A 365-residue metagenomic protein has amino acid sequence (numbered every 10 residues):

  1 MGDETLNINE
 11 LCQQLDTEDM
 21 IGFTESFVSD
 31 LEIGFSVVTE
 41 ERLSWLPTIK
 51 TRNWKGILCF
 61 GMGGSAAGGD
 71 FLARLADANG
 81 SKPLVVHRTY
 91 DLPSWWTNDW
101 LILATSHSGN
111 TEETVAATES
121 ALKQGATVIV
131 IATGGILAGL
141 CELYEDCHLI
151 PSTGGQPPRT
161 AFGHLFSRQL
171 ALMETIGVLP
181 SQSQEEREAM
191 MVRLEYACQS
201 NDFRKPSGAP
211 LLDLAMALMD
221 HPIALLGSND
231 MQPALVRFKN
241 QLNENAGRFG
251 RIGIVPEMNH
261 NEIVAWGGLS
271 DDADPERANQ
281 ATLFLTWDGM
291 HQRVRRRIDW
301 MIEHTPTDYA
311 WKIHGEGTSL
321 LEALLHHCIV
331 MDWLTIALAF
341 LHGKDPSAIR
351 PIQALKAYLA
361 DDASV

Functional and structural regions predicted by a protein language model:
D3-D30: Generic N-terminal amphipathic, Lys/Arg-enriched alpha-helix
D16-D19, F23-S26, F35-T48, E174-A278 (+1 more regions): Active-site phosphate/pyrophosphate-binding segments
D30-I33, R168-E174, N240, E244 (+1 more regions): Short, hydrophobic/amphipathic alpha-helical patches that form generic packing surfaces within helical domains
E40, L46-Q199, M216, R277-A278 (+1 more regions): Glycine-rich phosphate-binding loops that contact phosphosugars or nucleotide phosphates
V86-Y90, R248-H260, Y309-T318: A generic structural motif
V264-A348: C-terminal active-site/capping subdomain that shapes the small-molecule cofactor and substrate pocket of enzyme
G343-V365: Structural signal for terminal/edge beta-strands and the immediately following C-terminal loop/tail that closes
